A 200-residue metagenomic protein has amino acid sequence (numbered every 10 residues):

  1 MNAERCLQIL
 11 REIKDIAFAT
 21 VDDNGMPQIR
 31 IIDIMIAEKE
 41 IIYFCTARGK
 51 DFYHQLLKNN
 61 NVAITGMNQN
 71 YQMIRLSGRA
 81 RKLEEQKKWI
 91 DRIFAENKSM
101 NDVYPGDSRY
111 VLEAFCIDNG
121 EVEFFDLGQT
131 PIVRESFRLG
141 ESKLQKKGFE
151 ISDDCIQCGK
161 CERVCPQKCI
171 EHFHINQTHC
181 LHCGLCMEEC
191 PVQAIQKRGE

Functional and structural regions predicted by a protein language model:
Q8-D23, V62-G66: A short, Trp-centered hydrophobic/proline-enriched beta-strand micro-motif
I32-I36: A short, well-structured catalytic beta-strand-centered motif of the EAL phosphodiesterase domain for c-di-GMP
K39-Y43: Short active-site oxyanion
D51-E113, N119-E121, L127: Short, structured beta-strand-loop surface elements
L112-A114, E123-K168, Q193: Ferredoxin-type iron-sulfur electron-transfer modules and their immediate structural context
K160-I175, L185-E200: Iron-sulfur cluster-binding cysteine motifs and their immediate structural context in ferredoxin-like electron-transfer
